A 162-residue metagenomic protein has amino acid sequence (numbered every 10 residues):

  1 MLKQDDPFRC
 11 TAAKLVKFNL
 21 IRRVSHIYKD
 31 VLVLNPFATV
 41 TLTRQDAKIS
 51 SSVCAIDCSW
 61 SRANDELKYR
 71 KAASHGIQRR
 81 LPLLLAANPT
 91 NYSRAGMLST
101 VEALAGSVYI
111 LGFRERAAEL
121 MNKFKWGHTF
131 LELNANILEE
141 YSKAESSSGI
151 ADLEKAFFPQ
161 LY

Functional and structural regions predicted by a protein language model:
D5-A13, F18-S99, A103, I110-E139: Active-site cofactor/cluster-binding pocket
A135-Y162: Long, charged alpha-helical interface segments
